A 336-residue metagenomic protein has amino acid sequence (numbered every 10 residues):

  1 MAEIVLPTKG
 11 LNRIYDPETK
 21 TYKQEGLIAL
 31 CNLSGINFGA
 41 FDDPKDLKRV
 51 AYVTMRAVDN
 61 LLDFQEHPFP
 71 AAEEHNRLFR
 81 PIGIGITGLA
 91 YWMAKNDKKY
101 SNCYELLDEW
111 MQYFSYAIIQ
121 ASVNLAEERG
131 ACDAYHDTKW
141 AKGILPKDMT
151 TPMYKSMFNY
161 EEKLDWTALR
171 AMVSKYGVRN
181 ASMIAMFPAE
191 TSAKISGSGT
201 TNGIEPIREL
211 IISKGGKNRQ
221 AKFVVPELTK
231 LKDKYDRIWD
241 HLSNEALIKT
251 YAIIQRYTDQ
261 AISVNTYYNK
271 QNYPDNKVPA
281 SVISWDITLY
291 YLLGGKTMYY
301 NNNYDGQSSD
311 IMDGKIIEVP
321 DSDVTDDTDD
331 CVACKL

Functional and structural regions predicted by a protein language model:
M1-N76, I86-M93, S198-E227, K232 (+1 more regions): Function-dense linear segments that define catalytic or interfacial modules in macromolecule-processing proteins
P17-E25, F41-R49, A72-I84, K98-Y113 (+4 more regions): Alpha-helix capping and helix-loop boundary segments enriched in small/acidic/polar residues
E25-A29, G177-V178, P188, D327: Short, flexible loop/turn motifs enriched in small residues
L30, S263, C331: A residue-level signal for beta-strand positions that form part of recognition/binding surfaces within mature
A51-E73, K98-A189, I262-S263: Internal maturation/activation junctions in enzymes
V58-D63, N159-K163, M172-P320, L336: Catalytic alpha/beta core of large soluble enzyme barrels
P81-K99, S281-G295: Hydrophobic/aromatic-rich, well-ordered segments within soluble, folded domains that form packed cores
D323-L336: Short acidic, low-complexity intrinsically disordered linear motifs used for protein-protein interactions
